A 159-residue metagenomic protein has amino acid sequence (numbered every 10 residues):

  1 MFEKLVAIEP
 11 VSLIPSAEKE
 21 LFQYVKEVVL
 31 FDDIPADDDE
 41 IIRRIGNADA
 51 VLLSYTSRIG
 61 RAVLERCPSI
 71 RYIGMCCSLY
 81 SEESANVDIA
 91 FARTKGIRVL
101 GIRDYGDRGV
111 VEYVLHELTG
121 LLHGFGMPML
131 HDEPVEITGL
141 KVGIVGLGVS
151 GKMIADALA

Functional and structural regions predicted by a protein language model:
M1, E133-A159: Rossmann-like dinucleotide/phosphate-binding beta-alpha-beta segment
A7-S12, D32-D33, S54-T56, C76: Structural motif
I14-P15, D38, I59-R61, G151: Short, well-ordered alpha-helical microsegments
P15-E27: A short, Lys/Arg-enriched amphipathic alpha-helix followed by its capping loop at the start of a domain
E20, Y113, M153, A157: Rossmann-fold NAD(P)-dependent oxidoreductase module
L21, R43-R44, V63-R66: Structural alpha-helical scaffold elements that stabilize or flank donor/cofactor-binding regions in carbohydrate
E27-A36: A short beta-strand-loop structural module common to alpha/beta enzyme folds
D49-M129: Phosphate/diphosphate ligand-binding glycine-rich loop within oxidoreductases
